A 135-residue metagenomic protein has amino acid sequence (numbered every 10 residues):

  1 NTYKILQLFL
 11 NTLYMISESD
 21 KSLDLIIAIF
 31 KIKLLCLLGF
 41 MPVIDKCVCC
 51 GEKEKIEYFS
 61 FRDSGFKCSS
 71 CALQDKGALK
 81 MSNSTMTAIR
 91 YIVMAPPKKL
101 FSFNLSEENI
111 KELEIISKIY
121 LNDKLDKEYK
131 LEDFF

Functional and structural regions predicted by a protein language model:
N1-F135: Non-catalytic alpha-helical scaffolds and adjoining flexible linkers that form interface surfaces for assembly
